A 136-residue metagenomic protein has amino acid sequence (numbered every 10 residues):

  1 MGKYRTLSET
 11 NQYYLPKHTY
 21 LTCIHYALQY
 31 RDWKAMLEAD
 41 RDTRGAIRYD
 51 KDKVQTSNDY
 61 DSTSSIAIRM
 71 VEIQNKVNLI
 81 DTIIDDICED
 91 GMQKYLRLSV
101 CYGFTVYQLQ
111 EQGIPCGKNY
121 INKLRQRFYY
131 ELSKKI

Functional and structural regions predicted by a protein language model:
M1-D86: N-terminal interaction/assembly modules
E38-R41, C88-G91, L132, I136: Long, hydrophobic, amphipathic alpha-helical segments used as structural scaffolds
E72-N75, C101, I121: Short acidic alpha-helix initiation/capping motifs at coil-to-helix transition points, especially at protein N-termini
K76-L79, D90-M92, L124: N-terminal positioning helix adjacent to the helix-turn-helix/winged-helix DNA-binding module
D86-I87, P115: Short, conserved sequence motifs enriched in acidic/basic residues, glycine, and aromatics that mark functional "hot
I87-F104: Short amphipathic alpha helix immediately N-terminal
Y102-N119: Helix-turn-helix DNA-binding module
I121-K135: DNA major-groove recognition helices of helix-turn-helix
